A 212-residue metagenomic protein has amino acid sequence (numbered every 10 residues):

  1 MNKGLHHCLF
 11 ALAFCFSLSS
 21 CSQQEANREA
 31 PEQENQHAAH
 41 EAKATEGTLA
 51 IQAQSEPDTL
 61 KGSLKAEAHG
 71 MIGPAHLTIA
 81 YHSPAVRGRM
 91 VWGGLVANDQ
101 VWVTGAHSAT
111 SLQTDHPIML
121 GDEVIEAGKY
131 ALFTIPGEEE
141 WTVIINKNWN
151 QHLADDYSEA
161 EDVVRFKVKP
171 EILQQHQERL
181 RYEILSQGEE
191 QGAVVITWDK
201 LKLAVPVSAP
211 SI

Functional and structural regions predicted by a protein language model:
M1-L9: Bacterial N-terminal signal peptides that target proteins for export
L9, H69-M71, P117, E140 (+1 more regions): A general secondary-structure boundary signal
F10-F14: Hydrophobic helical h-region of N-terminal Sec-dependent signal peptides in bacterial secretory/periplasmic proteins
S17-S20: C-terminal motif of bacterial Sec signal peptides marking the signal peptidase cleavage site
S22-M90, G94-L95, Q100, A154-I212: Primarily secretory-pathway and cell-envelope proteins
A97-H152, D156: Mid-length scaffold segments of soluble, non-membrane domains
